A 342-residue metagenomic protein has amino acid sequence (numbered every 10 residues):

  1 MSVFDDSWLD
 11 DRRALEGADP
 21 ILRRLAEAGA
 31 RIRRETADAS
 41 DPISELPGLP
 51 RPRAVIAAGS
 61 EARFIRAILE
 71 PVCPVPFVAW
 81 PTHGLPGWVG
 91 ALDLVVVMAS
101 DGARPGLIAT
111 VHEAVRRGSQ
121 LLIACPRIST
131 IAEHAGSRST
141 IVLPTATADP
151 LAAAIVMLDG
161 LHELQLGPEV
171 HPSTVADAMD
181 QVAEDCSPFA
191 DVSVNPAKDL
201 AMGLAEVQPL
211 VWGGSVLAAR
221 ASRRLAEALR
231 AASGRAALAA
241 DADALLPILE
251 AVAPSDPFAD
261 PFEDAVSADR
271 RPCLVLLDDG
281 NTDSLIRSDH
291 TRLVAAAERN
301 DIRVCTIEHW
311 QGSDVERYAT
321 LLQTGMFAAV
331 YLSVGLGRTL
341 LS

Functional and structural regions predicted by a protein language model:
M1-D41, S119-R127, I131-T140, T145 (+4 more regions): Phosphate-moiety recognition in structured ligand-binding domains
R12-R24, G29-E45, A146, H162-V266: Active-site phosphate/pyrophosphate-binding segments
L25, A62-R66, L107, S222 (+4 more regions): Short, highly selective alpha-helical patches that border small-molecule cofactor pockets in redox/cofactor-processing
G48-E184, D279-G280, T291-R292: Glycine-rich phosphate-binding loops that contact phosphosugars or nucleotide phosphates
R53-G59, E206-G214, C273-D278: Short hydrophobic beta-strand segments
R66-L69, L246-S255, D314-V315, A319-T324: N-terminal beta-loop-helix "entrance" segment that forms/cooperates in small-molecule cofactor or anionic ligand
R66-V78, E227-L238, A295-D301: Short helix-loop-beta junction
F77-G84, A124-P126, R235-P247, R303-G312: A generic structural motif
